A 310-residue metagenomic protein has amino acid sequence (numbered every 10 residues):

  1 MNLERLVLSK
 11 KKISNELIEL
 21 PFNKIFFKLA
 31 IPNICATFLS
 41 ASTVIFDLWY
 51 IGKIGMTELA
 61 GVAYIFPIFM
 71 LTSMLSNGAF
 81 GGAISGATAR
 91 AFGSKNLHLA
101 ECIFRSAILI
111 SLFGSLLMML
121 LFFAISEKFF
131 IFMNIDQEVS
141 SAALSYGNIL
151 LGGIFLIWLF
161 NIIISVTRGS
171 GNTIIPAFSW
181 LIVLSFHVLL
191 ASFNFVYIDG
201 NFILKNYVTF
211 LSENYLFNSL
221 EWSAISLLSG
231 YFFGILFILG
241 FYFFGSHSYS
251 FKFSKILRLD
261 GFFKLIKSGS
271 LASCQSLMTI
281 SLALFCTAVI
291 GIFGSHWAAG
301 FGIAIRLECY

Functional and structural regions predicted by a protein language model:
M1-N33, T88-F155, F186-L189, F193 (+1 more regions): Short alpha-helical transmembrane segments in multi-pass integral membrane proteins
L17-W49, K53-I54, P67-A79, G86-A87 (+5 more regions): N-terminal transmembrane alpha-helices
K28-D47, I149, F160, V183 (+4 more regions): Transmembrane helical elements of multi-pass membrane transporters/channels
C35, D47-I51, V62, T88-G93 (+13 more regions): Hydrophobic/aromatic residues within transmembrane alpha-helices of membrane transport systems, especially the TMDs
S42-A60, F130-Q137, F193-I198, Y207-S219 (+1 more regions): Helix-terminus/linker motif at the lipid-water interface of multi-pass membrane proteins
I54-P67, S141, D260-L265: Periplasmic/extracellular loop-to-transmembrane helix junction in inner-membrane transport proteins
L59-L120, I157-P176, L282, T287 (+1 more regions): Small-residue-rich hydrophobic transmembrane alpha-helices
G171-F178, I182, L220: Short, non-helical or kinked segments that cap or interrupt transmembrane helices
